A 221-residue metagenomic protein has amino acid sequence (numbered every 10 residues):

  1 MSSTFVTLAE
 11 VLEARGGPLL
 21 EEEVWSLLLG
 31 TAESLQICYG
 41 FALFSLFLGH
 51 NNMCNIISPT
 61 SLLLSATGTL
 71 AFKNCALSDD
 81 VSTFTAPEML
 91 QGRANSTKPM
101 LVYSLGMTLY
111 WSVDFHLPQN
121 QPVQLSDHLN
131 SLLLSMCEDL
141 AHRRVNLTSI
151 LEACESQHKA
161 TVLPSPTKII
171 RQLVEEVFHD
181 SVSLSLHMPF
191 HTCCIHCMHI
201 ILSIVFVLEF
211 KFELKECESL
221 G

Functional and structural regions predicted by a protein language model:
E13-S26: Activation segment of protein kinase catalytic domains, centered on the conserved DFG
G17, E88-P99: Conserved end of the kinase activation segment
A32-N52: Protein kinase catalytic-loop region centered on the HRD/HxD motif
F47-R93: Activation segment/activation loop of eukaryotic-type protein kinase catalytic domains
L101, L105-G106: Alpha-helical D-x4-[hydrophobic]G micro-motif in the C-lobe of protein kinase domains
Q124-E138: Conserved C-terminal C-lobe helix
E138-P164: Terminal C-lobe "cap" of eukaryotic-type protein kinase domains
V162-G221: Regulatory extensions appended to serine/threonine kinase catalytic cores
